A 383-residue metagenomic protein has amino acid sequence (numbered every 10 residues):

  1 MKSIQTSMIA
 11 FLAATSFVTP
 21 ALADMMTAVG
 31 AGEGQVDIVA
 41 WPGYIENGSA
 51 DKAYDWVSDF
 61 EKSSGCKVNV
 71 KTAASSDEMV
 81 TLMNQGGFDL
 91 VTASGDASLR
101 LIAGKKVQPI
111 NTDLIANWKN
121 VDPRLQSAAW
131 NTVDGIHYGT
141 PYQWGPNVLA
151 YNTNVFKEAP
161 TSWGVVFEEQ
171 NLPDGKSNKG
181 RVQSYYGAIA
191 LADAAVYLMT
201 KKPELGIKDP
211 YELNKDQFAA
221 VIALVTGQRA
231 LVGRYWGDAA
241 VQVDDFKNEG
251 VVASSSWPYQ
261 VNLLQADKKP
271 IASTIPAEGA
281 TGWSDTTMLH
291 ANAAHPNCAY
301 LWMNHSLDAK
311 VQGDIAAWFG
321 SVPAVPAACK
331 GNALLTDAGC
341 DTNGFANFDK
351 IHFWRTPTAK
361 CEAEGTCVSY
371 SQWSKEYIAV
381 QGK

Functional and structural regions predicted by a protein language model:
D24-L101: Early extracytoplasmic/lumenal segment of secretory-pathway proteins
E46-K52, T92-V241: Extracytoplasmic ligand-binding site segments that recognize negatively charged/polar headgroups
D89-A93, Y235, V252-W257, A272-S273: Paired acidic/hydrophobic, glycine-rich loop segments that form the ligand-binding mouth/hinge of periplasmic-binding
A97-R100, S255-P270: A ligand-binding cleft/hinge motif common to bilobed small-molecule-binding domains
N120, A219, A223-Q228, D267-A291: Periplasmic-binding protein-like
A150-V155, V196-M199, W283-H295, D314 (+1 more regions): A bilobed periplasmic-binding-protein/Venus flytrap-type ligand-binding module shared by bacterial periplasmic
H290-W354: Mature extracytoplasmic/periplasmic domains
K350-K383: Conserved C-terminal helix/tail region of periplasmic/extracytoplasmic solute-binding proteins
